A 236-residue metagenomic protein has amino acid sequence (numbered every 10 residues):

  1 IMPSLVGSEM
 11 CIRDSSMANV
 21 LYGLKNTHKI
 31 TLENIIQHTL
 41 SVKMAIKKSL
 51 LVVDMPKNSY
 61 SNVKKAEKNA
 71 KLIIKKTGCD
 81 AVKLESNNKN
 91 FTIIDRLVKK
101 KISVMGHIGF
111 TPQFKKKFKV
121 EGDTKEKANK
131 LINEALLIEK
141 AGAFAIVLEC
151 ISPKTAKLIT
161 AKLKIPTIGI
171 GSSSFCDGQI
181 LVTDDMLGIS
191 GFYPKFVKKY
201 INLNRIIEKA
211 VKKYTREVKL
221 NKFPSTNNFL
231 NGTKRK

Functional and structural regions predicted by a protein language model:
I1-G7, I12: Single conserved hydrophobic/aromatic residue that forms the stacking wall/gate of nucleotide- or nucleobase-binding
S8, G23-K29, V53-K65, F114-L131 (+1 more regions): Active-site mouth loops of central-metabolism enzymes
E9, S41, L50-D54, D80-K83 (+3 more regions): Structural preference for beta-strand elements that scaffold enzyme active sites
I12-Q37, M55-Y60, L84-I94, A143-L158: Glycine-rich, proline-tolerant flexible connector loops at the mouths of alpha/beta enzymes
S16-G23, I46-P56, K99-D123, T183-K195: N-terminal small/glycine-rich loop or linker at the start of catalytic domains across soluble metabolic enzymes
L50, Y60-S61, I74-A141, C176: Conserved anion-binding
K68, L72-I74, T124-K164, K212-K213 (+1 more regions): Active-site/ligand-binding-proximal alpha/beta "capping" segment
K154, I165-K236: C-terminal alpha-helical cap/extension of soluble enzyme domains
